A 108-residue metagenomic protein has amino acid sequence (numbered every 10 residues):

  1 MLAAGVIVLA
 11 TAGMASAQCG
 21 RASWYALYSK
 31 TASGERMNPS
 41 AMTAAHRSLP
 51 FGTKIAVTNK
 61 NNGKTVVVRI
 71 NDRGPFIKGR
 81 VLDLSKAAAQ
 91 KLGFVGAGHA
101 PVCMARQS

Functional and structural regions predicted by a protein language model:
M1-A3, I7-S108: Secreted/periplasmic proteins
